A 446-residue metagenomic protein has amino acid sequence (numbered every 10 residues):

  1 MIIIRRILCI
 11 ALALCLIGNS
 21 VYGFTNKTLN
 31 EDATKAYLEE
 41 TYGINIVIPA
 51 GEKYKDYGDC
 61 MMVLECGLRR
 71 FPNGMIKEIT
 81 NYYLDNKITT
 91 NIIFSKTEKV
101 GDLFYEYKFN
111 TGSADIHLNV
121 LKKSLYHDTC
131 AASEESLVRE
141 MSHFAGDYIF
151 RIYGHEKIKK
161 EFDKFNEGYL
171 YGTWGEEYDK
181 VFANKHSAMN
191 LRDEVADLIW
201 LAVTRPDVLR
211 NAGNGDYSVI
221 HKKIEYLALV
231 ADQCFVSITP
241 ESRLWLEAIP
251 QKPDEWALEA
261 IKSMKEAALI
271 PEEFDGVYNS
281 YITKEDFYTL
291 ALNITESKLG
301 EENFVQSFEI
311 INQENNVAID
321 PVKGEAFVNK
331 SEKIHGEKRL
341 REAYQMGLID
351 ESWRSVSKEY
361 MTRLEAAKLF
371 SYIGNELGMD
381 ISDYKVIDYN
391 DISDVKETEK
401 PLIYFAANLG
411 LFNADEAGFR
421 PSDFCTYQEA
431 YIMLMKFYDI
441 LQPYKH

Functional and structural regions predicted by a protein language model:
I4-I10: Sec-dependent signal peptide recognition, specifically the positively charged N-region followed immediately by
Y22-T111, K122-H127, C234-E247: A metal-dependent hydrolase signature that marks the N-terminal structural subdomain at the beginning of catalytic folds
T34, C60-G67, S133, L137 (+11 more regions): Stable alpha-helical elements in mature extracytoplasmic
I48-G58, K122-A132, V181-M189, N211-G215 (+6 more regions): Second-shell loop/turn segments in exported
L84-A248: Active-site-flanking segments in enzyme catalytic domains
D147, R151, E167-Y171, D197-R205 (+5 more regions): Glycine-rich, acidic and aromatic/proline-enriched surface loops and short helix-turn segments that act as binding
L246-L364, F370-K400, F412-C425, K436-H446: Feature responds to low-complexity, polar/acidic, surface-exposed segments characteristic of secreted/exported proteins
